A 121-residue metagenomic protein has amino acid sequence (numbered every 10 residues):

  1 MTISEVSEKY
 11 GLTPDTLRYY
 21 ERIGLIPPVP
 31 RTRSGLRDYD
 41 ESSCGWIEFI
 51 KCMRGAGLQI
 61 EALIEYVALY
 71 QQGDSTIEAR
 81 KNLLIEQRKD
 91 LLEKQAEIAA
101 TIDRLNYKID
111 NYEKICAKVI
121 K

Functional and structural regions predicted by a protein language model:
M1-E65: Basic helix-turn-helix/winged-helix DNA-binding cores and closely related short helical interaction motifs
A68, Q72-K121: C-terminal regulatory/oligomerization modules of transcriptional regulators
